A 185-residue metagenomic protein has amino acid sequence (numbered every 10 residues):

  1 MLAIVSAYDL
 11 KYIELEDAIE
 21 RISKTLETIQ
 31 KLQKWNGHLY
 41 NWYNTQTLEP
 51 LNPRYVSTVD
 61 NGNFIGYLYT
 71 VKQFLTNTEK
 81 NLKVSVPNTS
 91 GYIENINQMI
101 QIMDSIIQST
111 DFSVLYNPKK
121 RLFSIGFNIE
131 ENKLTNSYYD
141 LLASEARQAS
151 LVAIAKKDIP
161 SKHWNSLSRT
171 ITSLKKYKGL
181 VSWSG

Functional and structural regions predicted by a protein language model:
M1-G185: Acidic, mature catalytic/reactive cores of soluble proteins
